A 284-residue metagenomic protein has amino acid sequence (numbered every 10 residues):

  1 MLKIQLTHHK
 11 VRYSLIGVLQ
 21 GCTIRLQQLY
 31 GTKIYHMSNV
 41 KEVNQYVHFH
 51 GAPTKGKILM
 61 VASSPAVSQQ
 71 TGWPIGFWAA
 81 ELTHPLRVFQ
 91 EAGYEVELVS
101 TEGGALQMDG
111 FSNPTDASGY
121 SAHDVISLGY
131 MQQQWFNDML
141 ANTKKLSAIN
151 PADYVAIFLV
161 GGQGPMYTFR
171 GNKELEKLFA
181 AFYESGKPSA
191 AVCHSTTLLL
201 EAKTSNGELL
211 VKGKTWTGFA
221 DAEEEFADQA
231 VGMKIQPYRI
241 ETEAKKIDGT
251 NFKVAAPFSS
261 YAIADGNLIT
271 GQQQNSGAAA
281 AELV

Functional and structural regions predicted by a protein language model:
I4-S185, L198-V284: Extended, subdomain-level signal for the structured scaffold at the beginning of enzyme domains
S189: Glycine- and acidic-residue-rich phosphate-binding/metal-coordinating active-site segment common to enzymes that handle
V192-S195: Short, thiol/selenol-centered motifs that function as redox-active sites or metal-ligating centers
